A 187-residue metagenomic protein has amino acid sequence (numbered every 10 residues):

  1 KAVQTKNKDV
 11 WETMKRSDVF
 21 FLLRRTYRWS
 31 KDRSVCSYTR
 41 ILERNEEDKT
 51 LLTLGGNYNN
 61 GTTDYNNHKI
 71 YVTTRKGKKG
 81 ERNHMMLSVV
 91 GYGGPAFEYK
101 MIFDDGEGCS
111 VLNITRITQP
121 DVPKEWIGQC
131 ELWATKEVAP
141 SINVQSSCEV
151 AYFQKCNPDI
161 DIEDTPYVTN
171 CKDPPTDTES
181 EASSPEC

Functional and structural regions predicted by a protein language model:
K1-C187: A beta-rich soluble binding module of mature secreted/lumenal proteins
